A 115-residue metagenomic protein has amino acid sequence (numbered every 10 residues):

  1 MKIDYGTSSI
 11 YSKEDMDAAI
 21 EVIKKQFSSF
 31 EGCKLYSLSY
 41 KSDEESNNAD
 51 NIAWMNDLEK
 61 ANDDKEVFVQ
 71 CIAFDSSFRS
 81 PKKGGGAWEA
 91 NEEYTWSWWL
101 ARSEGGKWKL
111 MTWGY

Functional and structural regions predicted by a protein language model:
M1-G85, E89-E92: Flexible low-complexity loop/turn motifs enriched in small/helix-breaking residues
E93-Y115: Short beta-strand edge/turn micro-motifs at domain boundaries
